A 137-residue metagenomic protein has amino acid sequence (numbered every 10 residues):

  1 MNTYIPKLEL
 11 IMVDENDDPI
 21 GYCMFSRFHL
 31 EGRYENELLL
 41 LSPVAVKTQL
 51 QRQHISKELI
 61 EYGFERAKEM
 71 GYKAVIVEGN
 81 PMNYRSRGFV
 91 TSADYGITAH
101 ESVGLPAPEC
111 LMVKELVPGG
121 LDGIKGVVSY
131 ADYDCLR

Functional and structural regions predicted by a protein language model:
M1-M24, H29: Active-site rim helix/loop that mediates acceptor-substrate recognition in acyltransferases
I11, M24, L40, A45 (+2 more regions): Conserved beta-strand segments that form the floor/walls of ligand-binding pockets within enzyme and binding domains
D14-D17, Q49, E115-G120: Short loop segments at secondary-structure junctions
F25-S26, L59-G63, A93-T98: Short acidic (Asp/Glu) patches
F28-L41, Q51: A conserved beta-turn-beta hairpin within the catalytic core of GNAT-like acetyltransferases that forms part
L41, V46, R52-E65, I76-V77: Conserved acetyl-CoA-binding loop-helix of GNAT-fold acetyltransferases
E69-K73, G79-P106: Conserved active-site alpha-helix within GNAT-family acetyltransferase domains
T98-R137: C-terminal "cap" of GNAT-fold acetyltransferases
